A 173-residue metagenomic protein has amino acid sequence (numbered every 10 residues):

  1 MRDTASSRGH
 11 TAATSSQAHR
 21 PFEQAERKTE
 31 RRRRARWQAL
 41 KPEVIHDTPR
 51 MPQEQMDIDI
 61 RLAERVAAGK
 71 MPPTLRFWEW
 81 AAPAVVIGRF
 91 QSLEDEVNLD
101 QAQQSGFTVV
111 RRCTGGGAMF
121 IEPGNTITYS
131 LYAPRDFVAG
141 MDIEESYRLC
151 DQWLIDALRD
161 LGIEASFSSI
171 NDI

Functional and structural regions predicted by a protein language model:
M1-S7, Q152: Short intrinsically disordered, low-complexity coil segments enriched in acidic
G9, A25-K28: Short, low-complexity S/T/E/D/G/P-rich linear segments that nucleate or cap local secondary structure
A13-T14: Intrinsically disordered, low-complexity segments enriched in serine/threonine/proline/glycine and often basic
R31-D100, Q104, T108-R112, D156: Active-site loop/lid in soluble adenylation, ligation, and acyl-transfer enzymes
E96-V138: A glycine-rich, hydrophobic loop/mini-helix early in the fold
M119-I121, T128-I173: Catalytic beta-strand/loop module used to bind and position nucleotide/cofactor moieties in cofactor-attachment
